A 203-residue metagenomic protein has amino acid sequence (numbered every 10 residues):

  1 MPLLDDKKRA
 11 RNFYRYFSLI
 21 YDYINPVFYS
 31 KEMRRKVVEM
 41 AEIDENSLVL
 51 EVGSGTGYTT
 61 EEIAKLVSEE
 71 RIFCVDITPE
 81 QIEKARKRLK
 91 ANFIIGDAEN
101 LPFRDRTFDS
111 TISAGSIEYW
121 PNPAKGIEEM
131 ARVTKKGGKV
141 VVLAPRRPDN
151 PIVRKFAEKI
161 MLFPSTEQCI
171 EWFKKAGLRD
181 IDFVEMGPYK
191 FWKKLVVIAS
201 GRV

Functional and structural regions predicted by a protein language model:
M1-E42, Y58-E62, Q81-K84, P148-D149: Conserved class I S-adenosyl-L-methionine
L50-N100: Class I SAM-dependent methyltransferase SAM/SAH-binding core
E99-S110: A short acidic, Gly/Pro-enriched loop at the edge of an enzyme's catalytic core that lines a small-molecule cofactor
S110-N122: A short SAM/SAH-binding and catalytic strip from SAM-dependent methyltransferases
A124-K136: A short glycine-rich, Lys/Arg-flanked "PGG" loop and its adjoining helix->strand segment in the class I
G138-A144: Conserved beta-strand signature within the Rossmann-like core of class I S-adenosyl-L-methionine
L162-G177: Short alpha-helix
E185-V203: Core SAM-dependent methyltransferase catalytic element
